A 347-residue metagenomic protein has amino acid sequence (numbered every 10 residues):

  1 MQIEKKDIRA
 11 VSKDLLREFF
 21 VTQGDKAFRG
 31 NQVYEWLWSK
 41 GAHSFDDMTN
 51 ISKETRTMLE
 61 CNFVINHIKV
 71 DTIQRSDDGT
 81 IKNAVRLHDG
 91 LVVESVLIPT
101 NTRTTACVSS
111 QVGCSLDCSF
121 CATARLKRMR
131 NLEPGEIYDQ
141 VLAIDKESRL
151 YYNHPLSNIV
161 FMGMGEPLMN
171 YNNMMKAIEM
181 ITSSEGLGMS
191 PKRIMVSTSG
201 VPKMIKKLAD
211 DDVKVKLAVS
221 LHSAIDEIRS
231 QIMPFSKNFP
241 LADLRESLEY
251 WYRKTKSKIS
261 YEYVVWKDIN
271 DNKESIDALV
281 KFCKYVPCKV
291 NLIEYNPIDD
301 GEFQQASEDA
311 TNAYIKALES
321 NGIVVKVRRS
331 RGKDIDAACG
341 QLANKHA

Functional and structural regions predicted by a protein language model:
M1-V92, P99-N101, E249-K258, V265-A347: Auxiliary Fe-S-binding modules of radical SAM enzymes
K13, S115, V201-K203, I225-D226 (+1 more regions): Alpha-helix N-cap/helix-start and coil->helix boundary motif
S76, S109-S110, S197, S220: Short linear Ser/Thr-Pro motifs
I81, V93, T104-V108, L116 (+1 more regions): Generic beta-strand structural signal
L97-I98, N173: Residue-level structural signal for beta-strand termini and adjacent loop
P99-D145: Canonical Radical SAM [4Fe-4S] cluster-binding loop centered on the CxxxCxxC motif and its immediate flanking residues
D145-N321: Conserved AdoMet/S-adenosylmethionine-binding subsite of the radical SAM
